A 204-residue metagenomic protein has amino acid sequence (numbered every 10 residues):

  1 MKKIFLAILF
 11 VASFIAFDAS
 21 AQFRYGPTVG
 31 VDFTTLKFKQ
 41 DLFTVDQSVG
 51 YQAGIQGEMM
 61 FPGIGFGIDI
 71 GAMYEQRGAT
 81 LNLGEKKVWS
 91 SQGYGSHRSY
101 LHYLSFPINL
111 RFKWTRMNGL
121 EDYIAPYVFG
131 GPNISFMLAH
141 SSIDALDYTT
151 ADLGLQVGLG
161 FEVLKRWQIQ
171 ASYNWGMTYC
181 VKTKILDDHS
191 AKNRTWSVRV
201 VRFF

Functional and structural regions predicted by a protein language model:
A19-F23, F61-F66, T115-A125: Short loop/turn motifs that connect adjacent beta-strands in outer-membrane beta-barrel proteins
A21-F23, V45-Y51, Y100-F106, I124 (+2 more regions): Residues that define the transmembrane beta-barrel architecture of outer-membrane proteins
F23-V29, Y51, F66-I70, F106 (+4 more regions): Transmembrane beta-strands of outer-membrane beta-barrel proteins
R24-G26, T35-L36, L42-S96, Q168 (+1 more regions): Glycine- and aromatic-enriched membrane insertion/assembly motifs of diderm outer-membrane and organelle channel
V31-T35, Y74-G78, F112-W114, P132-H140 (+2 more regions): Transmembrane beta-strands of outer-membrane beta-barrel pores
D32, P107, S190-F204: Outer-membrane beta-barrel "beta-signal"
K37-F43, T80-K87, E121, H140-L146 (+1 more regions): Outer-membrane beta-barrel translocator domains and adjoining extracellular loop/strand segments of Gram-negative
E58-G63, L110-G119, V163-K165, M177 (+1 more regions): Outer-membrane beta-barrel proteins
